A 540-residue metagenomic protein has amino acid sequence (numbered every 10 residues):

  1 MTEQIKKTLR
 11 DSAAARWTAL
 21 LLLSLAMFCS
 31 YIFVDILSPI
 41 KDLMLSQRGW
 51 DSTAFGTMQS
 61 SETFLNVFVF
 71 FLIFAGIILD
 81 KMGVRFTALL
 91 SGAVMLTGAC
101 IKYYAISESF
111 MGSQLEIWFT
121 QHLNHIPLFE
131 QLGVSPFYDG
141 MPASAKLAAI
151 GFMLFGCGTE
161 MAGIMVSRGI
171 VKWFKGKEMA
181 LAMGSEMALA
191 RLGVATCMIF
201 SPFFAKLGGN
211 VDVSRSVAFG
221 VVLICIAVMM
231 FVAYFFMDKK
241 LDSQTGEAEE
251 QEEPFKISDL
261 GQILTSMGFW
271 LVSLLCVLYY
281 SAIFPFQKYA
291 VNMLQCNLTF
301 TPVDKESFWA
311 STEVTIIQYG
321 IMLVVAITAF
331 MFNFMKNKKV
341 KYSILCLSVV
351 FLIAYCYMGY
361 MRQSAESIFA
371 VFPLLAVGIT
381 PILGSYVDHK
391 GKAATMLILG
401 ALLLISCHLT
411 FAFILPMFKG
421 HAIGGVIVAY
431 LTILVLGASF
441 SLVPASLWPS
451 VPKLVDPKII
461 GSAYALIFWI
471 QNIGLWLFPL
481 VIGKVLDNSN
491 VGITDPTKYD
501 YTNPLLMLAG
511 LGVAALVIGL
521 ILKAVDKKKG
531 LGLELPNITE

Functional and structural regions predicted by a protein language model:
L37-K41, S266-A329, V350-A376, T380 (+3 more regions): Extracytoplasmic gate region of multi-pass secondary transporters
S60-I77, A370-L383: Central cavity-lining transmembrane alpha-helices of secondary-active solute carriers, predominantly the Major
V69-E116, T120: Conserved MFS/SLC helix-loop-helix module at the cytosolic interface between two early adjacent transmembrane helices
D80-G92, M335-S343, D388-L402: Cytoplasmic membrane-interface "Motif A"-like loop-to-helix N-cap segments of 12-TM Major Facilitator Superfamily
W118-F119, F235-D259, K529-T539: Flexible cytoplasmic inter-helical loops of multi-pass small-molecule transporters
A145, G151-L189: Cytoplasmic helix-loop-helix junction between adjacent transmembrane helices in 12-TM secondary transporters
E186-K239: Helix-loop-helix hairpin linking two adjacent transmembrane segments in secondary transporters
I344-G359, S364, A370-L375, A393-L447: C-terminal transmembrane helical hairpin of 12-TM major facilitator-type secondary transporters
